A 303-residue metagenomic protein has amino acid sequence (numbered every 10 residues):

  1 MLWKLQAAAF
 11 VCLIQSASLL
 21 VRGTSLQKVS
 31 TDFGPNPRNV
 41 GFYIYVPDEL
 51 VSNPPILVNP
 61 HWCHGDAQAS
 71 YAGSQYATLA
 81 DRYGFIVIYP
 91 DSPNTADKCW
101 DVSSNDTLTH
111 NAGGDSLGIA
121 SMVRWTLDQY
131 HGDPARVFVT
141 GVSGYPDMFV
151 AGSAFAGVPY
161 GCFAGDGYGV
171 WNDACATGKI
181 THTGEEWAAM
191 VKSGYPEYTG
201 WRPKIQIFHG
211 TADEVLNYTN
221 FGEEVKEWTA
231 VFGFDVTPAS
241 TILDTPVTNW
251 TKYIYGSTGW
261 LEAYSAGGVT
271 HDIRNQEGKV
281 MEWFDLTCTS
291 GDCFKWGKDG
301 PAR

Functional and structural regions predicted by a protein language model:
L2-I56, A69, S74, R82-Y83 (+5 more regions): A domain-start/cap signature at the N-terminus of enzymes
D48-N53, D101-S143, M148-F149: Gly/Ser-rich "nucleophile elbow"/oxyanion-hole loop immediately N-terminal to the catalytic nucleophile in hydrolases
P54, A67-G73, K98-V102, A151-A154 (+3 more regions): Short, solvent-exposed loop/turn and secondary-structure capping segments
P54, H61-D66, V269-T270: Active-site glycine-rich loops that stabilize anionic/oxyanionic intermediates across multiple enzyme folds
I56, H64-W125, G157-P159, D244-A263: Active-site machinery of serine-nucleophile hydrolases
W125, W260-C288: Extracellular low-complexity, Gly/Ser/Thr-rich intrinsically disordered linkers and protease-sensitive activation/hinge
V142-W187, P203, E214-Y218, G222: Hydrolase active-site cap/lid region
I207-H209, D213: Short beta-strand/loop motif that positions the catalytic acidic residue of the alpha/beta-hydrolase fold
